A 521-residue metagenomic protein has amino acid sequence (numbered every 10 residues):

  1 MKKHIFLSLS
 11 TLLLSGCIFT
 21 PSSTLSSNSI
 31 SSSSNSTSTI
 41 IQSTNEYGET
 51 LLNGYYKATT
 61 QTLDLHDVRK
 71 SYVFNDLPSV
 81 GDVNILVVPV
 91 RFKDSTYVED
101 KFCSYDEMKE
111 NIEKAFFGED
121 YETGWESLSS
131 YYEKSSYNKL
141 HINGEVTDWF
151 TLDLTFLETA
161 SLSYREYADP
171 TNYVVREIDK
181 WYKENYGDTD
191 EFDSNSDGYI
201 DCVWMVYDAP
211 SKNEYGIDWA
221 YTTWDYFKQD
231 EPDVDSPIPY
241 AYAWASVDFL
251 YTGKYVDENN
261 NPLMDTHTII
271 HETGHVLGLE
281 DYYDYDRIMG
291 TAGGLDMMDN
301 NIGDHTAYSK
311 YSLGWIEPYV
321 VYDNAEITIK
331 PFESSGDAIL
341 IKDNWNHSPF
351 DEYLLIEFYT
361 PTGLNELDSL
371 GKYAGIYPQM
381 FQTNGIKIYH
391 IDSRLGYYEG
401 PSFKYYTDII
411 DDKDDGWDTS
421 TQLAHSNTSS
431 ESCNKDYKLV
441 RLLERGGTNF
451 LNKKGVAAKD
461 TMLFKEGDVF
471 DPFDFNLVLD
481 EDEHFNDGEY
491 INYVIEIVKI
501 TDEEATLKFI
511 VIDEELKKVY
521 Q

Functional and structural regions predicted by a protein language model:
K2-P21: Sec-dependent N-terminal signal peptides of Gram-positive bacterial secreted proteins and lipoproteins
H4, S8, P89, T268: Functionally constrained cores in energy, signaling, and assembly domains
F6-L7, G314, R445, N449: General helical structural elements
L9-S10, I41, Y47, H267 (+1 more regions): Exposed boundary/loop context
L12, G198, G293: Structured loop/turn residues at beta-strand edges in well-structured enzyme cores
L12-L14, D193, H267, H271: Residue-level signal for helical boundary/lining positions with a hydrophobic bias
C17-D201, Y207-E214, D218-S236, D343-Q521: Zymogen propeptides/activation segments of proteases
C202-W204, D208-Y377, R394: Extracellular hydrolytic enzyme modules, especially secreted metalloproteases of the metzincin/thermolysin-like class
